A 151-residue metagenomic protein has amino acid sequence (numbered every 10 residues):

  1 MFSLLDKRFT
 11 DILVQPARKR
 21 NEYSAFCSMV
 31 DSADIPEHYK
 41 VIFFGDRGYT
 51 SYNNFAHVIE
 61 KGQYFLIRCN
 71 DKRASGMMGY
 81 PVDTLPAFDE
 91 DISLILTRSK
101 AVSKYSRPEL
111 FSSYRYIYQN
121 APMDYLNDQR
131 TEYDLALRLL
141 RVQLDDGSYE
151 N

Functional and structural regions predicted by a protein language model:
M1-N151: Single, function-defining residue in the core of a domain
